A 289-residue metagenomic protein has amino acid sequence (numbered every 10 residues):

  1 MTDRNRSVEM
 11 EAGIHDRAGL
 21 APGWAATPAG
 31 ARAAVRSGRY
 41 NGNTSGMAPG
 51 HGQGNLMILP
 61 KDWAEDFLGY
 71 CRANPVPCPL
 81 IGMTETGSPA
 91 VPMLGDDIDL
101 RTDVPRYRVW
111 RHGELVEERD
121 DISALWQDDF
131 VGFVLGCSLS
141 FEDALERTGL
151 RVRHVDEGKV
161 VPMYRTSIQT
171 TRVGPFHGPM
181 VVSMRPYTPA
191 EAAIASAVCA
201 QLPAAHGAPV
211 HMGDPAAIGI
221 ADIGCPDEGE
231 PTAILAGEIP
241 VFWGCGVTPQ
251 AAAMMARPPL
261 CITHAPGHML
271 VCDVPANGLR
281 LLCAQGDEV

Functional and structural regions predicted by a protein language model:
T2-G136, H177-V289: Metallocofactor- and cofactor-centric catalytic cores in central/energy metabolism, strongly enriched
P105, E117-G174: Aromatic- and glycine-enriched beta-alpha-beta binding-site module
